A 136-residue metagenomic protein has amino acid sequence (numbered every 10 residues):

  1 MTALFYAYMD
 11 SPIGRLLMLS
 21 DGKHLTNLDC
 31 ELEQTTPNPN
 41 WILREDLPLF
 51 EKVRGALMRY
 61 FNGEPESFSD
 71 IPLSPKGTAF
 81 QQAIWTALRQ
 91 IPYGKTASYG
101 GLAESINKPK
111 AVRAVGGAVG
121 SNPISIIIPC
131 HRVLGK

Functional and structural regions predicted by a protein language model:
M1-K110: Basic nucleic-acid-binding alpha-helical/helix-turn surface characteristic of O6-alkylguanine DNA
P109-K136: Short glycine/serine-rich loop segments
